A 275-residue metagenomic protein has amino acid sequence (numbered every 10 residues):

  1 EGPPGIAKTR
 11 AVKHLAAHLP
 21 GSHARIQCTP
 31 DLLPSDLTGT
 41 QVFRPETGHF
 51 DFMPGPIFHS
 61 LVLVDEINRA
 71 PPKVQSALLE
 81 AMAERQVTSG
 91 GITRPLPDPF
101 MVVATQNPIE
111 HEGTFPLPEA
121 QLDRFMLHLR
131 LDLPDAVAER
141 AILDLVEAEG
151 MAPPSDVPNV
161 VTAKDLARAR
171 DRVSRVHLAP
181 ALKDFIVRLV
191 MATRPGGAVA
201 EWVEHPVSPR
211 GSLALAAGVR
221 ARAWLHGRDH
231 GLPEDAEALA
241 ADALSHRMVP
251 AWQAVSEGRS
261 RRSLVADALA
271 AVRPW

Functional and structural regions predicted by a protein language model:
E1-T29: Walker A/P-loop
G2, D65-E66, A77: Walker B catalytic acidic pair
G2-P3, L37, T105: P-loop (Walker A) phosphate-binding loop of NTP-binding proteins
L37, L78, F125, I186 (+2 more regions): Residue-level signature of catalytic and energy-coupling elements of molecular machines, predominantly ATP/GTP-dependent
F43-L63: Conserved alpha-helical scaffold flanking the Walker A/P-loop in AAA+ ATPase domains
R44-H49, A70, V74, M82-V176 (+1 more regions): Canonical AAA+ ATPase core
P154-L215: Conserved AAA+ ATPase small/helical "lid" subdomain
R194-W275: C-terminal engagement/docking regions of AAA+ P-loop ATPases
